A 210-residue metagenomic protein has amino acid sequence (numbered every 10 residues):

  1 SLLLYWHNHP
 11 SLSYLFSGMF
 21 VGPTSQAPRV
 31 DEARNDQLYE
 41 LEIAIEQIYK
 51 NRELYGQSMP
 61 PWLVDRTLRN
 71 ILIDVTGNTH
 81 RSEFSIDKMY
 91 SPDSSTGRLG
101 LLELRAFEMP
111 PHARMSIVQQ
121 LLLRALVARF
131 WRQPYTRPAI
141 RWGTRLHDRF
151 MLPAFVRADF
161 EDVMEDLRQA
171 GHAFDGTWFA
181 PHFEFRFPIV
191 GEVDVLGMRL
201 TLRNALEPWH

Functional and structural regions predicted by a protein language model:
S1-H210: C-terminal accessory/tail domains of diverse enzymes
